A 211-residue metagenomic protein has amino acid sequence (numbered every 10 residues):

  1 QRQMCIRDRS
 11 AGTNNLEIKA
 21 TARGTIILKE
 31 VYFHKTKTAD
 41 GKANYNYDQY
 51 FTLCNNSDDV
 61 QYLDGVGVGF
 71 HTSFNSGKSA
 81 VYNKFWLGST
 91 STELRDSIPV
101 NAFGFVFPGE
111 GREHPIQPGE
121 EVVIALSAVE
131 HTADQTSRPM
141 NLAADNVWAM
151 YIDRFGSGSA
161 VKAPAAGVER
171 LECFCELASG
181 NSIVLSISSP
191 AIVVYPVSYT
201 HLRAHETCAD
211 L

Functional and structural regions predicted by a protein language model:
R2-D8, T200-T207: Conserved small/polar residues in nucleotide/adenosyl-binding loops
Q3, R7-A22: Structured interaction patches on ligand/partner-binding surfaces of diverse proteins
K19-G77, G167, E176-S198, L202: A structural motif detector for short, solvent-exposed N-terminal "entry" segments of globular domains
L63-V66, K78-V81, D134-R138: Short, solvent-exposed loop/turn and secondary-structure capping segments
V68-S97: Surface-exposed turn/loop modules enriched in turn-prone residues
L87-H131: Intrinsically disordered, low-complexity Pro/Gly/Ser/Thr-rich segments with frequent PxxP/GP/PP motifs and embedded
V129-Y199: Terminal connector regions
